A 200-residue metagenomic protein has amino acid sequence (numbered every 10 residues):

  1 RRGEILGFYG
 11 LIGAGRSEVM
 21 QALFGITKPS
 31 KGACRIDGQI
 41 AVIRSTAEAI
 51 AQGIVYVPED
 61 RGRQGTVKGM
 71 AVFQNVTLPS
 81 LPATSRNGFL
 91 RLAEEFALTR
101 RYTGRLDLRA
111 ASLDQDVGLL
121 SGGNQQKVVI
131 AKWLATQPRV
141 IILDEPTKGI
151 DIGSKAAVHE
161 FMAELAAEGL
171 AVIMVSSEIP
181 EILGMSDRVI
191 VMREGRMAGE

Functional and structural regions predicted by a protein language model:
R1-E200: Glycine-rich phosphate-binding loops of nucleotide-dependent enzymes
